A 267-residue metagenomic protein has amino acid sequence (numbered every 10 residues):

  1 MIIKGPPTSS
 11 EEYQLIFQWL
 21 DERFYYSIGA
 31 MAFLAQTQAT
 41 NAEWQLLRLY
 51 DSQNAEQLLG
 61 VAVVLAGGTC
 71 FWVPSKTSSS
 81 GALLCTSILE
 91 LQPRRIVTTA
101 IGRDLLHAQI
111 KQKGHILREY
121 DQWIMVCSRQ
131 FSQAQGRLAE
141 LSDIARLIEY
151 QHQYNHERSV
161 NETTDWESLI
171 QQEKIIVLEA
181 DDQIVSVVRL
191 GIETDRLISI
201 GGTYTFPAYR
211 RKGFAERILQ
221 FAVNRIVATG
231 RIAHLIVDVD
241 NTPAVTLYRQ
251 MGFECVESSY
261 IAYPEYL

Functional and structural regions predicted by a protein language model:
M1-G29, Q122-W123, S128-V160: Short amphipathic alpha-helix that is part of the acyltransferase structural core
K4-G5, Q18, F24, M31-L89 (+1 more regions): Conserved donor-binding loop and adjoining core beta-sheet/short helix segment in diverse acyl/aminoacyl transferases
L65-A134, A262: Acyl-donor-binding surface of acyltransferase catalytic domains
T77-S87, T205-P207, R211-V227, V245-Q250: Conserved acetyl-CoA-binding loop-helix of GNAT-fold acetyltransferases
V97-R103, H234-V245, I261-L267: Conserved beta-strand-loop-alpha-helix junction that forms the acyl-donor binding cleft
G102-L117, E216, D240-E257: Conserved active-site alpha-helix within GNAT-family acetyltransferase domains
Q133-I198: Flexible, substrate/cofactor-facing loop regions flanked by secondary structure within enzyme catalytic domains
A139, T203-T205, V237: Hydrophobic adenine-recognition pocket in adenosine-nucleotide-binding enzymes
